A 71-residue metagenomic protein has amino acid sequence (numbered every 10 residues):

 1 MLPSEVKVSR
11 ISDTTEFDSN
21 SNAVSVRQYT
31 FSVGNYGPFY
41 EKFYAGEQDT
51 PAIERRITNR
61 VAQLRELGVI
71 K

Functional and structural regions predicted by a protein language model:
M1-K71: Viral virion structural and adsorption modules
